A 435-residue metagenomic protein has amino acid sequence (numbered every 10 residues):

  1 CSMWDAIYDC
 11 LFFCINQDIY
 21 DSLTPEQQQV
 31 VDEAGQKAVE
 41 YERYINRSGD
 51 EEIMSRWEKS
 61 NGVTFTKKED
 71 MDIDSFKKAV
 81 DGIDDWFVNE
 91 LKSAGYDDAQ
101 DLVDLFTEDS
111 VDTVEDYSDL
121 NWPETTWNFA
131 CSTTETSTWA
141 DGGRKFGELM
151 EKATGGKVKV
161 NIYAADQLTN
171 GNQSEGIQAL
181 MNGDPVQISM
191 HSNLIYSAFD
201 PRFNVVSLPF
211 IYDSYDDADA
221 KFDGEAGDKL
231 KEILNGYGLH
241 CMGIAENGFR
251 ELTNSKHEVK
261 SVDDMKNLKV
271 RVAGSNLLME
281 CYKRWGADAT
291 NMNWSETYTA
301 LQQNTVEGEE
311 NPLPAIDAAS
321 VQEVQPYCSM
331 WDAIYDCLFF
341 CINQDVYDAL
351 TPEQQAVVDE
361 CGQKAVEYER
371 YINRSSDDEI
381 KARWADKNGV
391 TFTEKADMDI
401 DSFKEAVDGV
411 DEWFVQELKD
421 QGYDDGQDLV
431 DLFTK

Functional and structural regions predicted by a protein language model:
C1-D217, K229-K435: N-terminal secretory/targeting leader peptides
F222-D228: Signature of the catalytic double-stranded beta-helix
